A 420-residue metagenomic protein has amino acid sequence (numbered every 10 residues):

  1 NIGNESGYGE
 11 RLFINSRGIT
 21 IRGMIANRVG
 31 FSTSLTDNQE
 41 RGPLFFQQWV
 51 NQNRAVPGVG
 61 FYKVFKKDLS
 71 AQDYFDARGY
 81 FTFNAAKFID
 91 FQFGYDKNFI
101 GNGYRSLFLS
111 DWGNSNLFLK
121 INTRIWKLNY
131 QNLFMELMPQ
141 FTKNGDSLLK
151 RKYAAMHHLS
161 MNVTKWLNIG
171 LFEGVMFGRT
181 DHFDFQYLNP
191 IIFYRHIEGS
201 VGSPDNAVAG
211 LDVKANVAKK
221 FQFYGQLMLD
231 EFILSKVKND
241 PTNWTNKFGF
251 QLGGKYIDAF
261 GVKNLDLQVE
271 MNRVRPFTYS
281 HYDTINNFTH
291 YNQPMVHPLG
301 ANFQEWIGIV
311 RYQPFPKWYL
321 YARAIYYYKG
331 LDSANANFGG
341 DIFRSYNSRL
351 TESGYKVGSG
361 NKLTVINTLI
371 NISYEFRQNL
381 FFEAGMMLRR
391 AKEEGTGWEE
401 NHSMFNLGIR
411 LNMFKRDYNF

Functional and structural regions predicted by a protein language model:
N1-N168, E173-R179, N239-F248, K255 (+5 more regions): Outer-membrane beta-barrel channel domains
Y74, L167-V175, T180-F420: Exposed, low-structure sequence patches enriched in small/polar residues
